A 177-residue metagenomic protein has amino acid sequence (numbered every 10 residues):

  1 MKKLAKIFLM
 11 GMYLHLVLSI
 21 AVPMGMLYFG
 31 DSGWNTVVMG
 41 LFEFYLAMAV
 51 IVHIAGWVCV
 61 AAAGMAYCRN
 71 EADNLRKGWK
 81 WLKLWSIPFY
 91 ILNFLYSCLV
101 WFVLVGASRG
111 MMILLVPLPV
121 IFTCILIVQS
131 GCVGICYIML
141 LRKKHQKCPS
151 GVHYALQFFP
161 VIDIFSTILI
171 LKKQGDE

Functional and structural regions predicted by a protein language model:
M1-E177: Feature detects long, helix-prone N-terminal segments enriched in hydrophobes
